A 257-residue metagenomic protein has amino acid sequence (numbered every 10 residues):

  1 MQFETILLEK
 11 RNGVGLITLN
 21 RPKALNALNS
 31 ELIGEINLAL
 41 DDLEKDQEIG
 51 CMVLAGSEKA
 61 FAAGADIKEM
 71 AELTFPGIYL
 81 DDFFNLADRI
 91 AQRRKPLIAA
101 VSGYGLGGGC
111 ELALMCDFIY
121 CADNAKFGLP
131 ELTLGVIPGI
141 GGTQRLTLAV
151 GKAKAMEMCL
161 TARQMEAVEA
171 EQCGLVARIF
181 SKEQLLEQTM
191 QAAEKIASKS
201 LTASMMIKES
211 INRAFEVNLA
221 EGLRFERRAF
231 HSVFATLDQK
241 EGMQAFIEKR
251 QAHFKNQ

Functional and structural regions predicted by a protein language model:
M1-F3, Q244-Q257: Terminal low-complexity tails and localization/encapsulation signals of metabolic enzymes
M1-S57, D88: Conserved CoA-thioester-binding segment of acyl-CoA-metabolizing enzymes
I17, R21, I36, L54 (+6 more regions): Terminal peptide-recognition signature
E31-E35, D82, R89, Q188 (+4 more regions): Charged catalytic carboxylate motif
G34, K45-E48, G56-Q92, G105 (+1 more regions): Glycine- (often His-adjacent) and acidic-residue-rich active-site loop that binds/positions the CoA thioester
A91-T202, S232-T236, E241-Q244, R250: Crotonase-fold acyl-CoA enzyme core
